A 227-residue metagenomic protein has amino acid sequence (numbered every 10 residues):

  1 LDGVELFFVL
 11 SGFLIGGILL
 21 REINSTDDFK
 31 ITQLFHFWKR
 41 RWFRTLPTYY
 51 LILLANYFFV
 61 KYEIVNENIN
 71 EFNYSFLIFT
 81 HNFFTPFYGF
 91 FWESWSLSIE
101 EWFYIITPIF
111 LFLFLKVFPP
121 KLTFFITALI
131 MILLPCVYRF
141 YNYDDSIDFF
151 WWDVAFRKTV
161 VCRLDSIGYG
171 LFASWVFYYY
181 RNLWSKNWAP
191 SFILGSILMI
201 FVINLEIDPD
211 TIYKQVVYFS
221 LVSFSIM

Functional and structural regions predicted by a protein language model:
G3-R21, L97-L113, T127-L183, V216-M227: Specific transmembrane alpha-helix
L6-F43, T48-I64, T107-K116, L171-Y178: Juxtamembrane transmembrane-helix termini
L10-S11, I52, K121-Y141, F192-I203: Small-polar-interrupted transmembrane alpha-helices in polytopic inner-membrane proteins
F29-I31, I69-N70, V117-F124, L183-A189: Membrane-helix interface segments
I31-R41, L46-I99, M131-K158, S225: Membrane-interface helix-loop-helix regions
F58, I167, L171-F172, A189-M227: Alpha-helical transmembrane segments of multi-pass integral membrane proteins
E67, F84-Y88, P120, F150-V160 (+2 more regions): Membrane-interfacial loop-to-transmembrane-helix junctions in polytopic alpha-helical membrane proteins
E93-S98, W184-P190: Short, amphipathic, aromatic/basic-enriched membrane-interface segments that mark the entry/exit of transmembrane
